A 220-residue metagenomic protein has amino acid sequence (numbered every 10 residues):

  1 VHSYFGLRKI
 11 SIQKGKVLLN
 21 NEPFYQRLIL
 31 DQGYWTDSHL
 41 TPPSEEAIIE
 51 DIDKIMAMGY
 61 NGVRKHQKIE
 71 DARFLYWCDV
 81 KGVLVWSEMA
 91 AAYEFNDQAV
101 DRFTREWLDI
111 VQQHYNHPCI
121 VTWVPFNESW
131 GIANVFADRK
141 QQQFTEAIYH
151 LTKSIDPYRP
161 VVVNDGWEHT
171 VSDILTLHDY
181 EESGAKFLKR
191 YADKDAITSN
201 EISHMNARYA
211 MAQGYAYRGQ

Functional and structural regions predicted by a protein language model:
V1-A72, K81-V85, V121-T122, S154: Secreted/periplasmic carbohydrate-active enzymes, especially glycoside hydrolases
E50-K54, G62-Q220: Substrate-binding/catalytic cleft of secreted carbohydrate-active enzymes, primarily glycoside hydrolases
